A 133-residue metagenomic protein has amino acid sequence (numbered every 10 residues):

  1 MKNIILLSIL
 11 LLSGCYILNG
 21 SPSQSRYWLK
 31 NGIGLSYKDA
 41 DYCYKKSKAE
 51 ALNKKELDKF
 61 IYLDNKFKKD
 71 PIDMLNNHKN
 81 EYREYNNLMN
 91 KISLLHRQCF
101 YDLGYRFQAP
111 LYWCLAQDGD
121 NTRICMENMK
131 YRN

Functional and structural regions predicted by a protein language model:
M1-S8: Sec-dependent signal peptide recognition, specifically the positively charged N-region followed immediately by
L12-G14: C-terminal motif of bacterial Sec signal peptides marking the signal peptidase cleavage site
Y16-N133: Mitochondrial intermembrane space
